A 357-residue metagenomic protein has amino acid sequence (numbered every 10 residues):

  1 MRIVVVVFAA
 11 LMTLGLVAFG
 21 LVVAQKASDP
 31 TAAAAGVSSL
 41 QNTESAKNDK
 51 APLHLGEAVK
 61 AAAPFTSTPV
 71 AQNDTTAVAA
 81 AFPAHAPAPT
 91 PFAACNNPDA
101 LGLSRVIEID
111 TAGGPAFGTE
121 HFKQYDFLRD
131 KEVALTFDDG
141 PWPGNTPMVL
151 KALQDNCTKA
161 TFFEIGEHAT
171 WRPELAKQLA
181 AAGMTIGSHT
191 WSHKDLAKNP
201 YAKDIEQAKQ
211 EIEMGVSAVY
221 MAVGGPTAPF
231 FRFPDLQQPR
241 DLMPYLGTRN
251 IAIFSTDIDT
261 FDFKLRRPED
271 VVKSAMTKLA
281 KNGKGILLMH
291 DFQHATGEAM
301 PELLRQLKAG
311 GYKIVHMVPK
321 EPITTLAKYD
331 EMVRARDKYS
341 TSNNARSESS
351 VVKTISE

Functional and structural regions predicted by a protein language model:
M1-M12: N-terminal Sec-pathway targeting helices
M12-Q25: Hydrophobic alpha-helical membrane-insertion segments, chiefly the h-region of N-terminal signal peptides
Q25-A84: Juxtamembrane proline-rich low-complexity "stalk" or linker regions positioned immediately after a signal peptide
A62-A63, P69, D74-T111: Short glycine- and acidic-rich boundary segments immediately preceding or forming the N-terminal edge of structured
P91-Y201, E211-Y220, T227-A228, E302 (+3 more regions): Active-site beta->alpha N-cap acidic-glycine motif
Q124-F127, T170, T296-E357: C-terminal domain-boundary segment and adjacent tail
F137-G140, F163-E167, T190-W191, R232-L236 (+3 more regions): Active-site-proximal beta-strand/loop segments in catalytic clefts of secreted hydrolases
N145, S192-A222, Q237-G283: Alpha-helical scaffold elements lining the catalytic groove of polysaccharide deacetylases
